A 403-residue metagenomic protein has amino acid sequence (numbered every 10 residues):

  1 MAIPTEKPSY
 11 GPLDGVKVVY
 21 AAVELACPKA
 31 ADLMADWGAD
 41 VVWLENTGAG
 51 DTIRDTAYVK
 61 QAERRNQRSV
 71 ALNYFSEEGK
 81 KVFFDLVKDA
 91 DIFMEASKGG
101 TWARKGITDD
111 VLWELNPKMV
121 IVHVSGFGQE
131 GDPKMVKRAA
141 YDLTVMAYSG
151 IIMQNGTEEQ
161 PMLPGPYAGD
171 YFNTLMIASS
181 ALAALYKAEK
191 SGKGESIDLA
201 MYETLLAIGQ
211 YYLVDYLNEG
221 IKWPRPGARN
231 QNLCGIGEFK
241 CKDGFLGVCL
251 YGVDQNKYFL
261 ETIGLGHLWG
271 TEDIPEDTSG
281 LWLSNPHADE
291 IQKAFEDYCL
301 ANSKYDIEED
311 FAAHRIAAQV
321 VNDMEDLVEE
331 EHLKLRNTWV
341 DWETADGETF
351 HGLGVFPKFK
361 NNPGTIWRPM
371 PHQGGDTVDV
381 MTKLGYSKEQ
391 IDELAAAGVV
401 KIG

Functional and structural regions predicted by a protein language model:
M1-K190, H372, V378-G403: N-terminal helix-loop segment corresponding to the beta1-alpha1 unit of nucleotide/adenylate-binding folds
Q129-E130, E158-A168, E189-L205, I221-Q231 (+1 more regions): Conserved Rossmann-fold dehydrogenase catalytic segment
T144, Y167-L182, A200-G209, Y251 (+1 more regions): Mid-domain beta-loop-alpha active-site segment that forms a flexible, acidic cofactor/metal-binding surface
S149, T174-G194, A207, Y211-L217 (+1 more regions): Oxidoreductase and adenylate-handling cofactor-binding alpha/beta cores
W223-Q231, I236-G237, P286, G347-F350 (+1 more regions): Short Gly/Pro-enriched turn/cap motifs at secondary-structure boundaries
G235-H314, A318: Aromatic-enriched alpha-helical interface/lid elements that frame and gate functional surfaces
C241-F245, A294, K304-Y305, G354-G403: An anion-binding loop in the catalytic cleft
A313-W367: A glycine-rich dinucleotide-binding beta-alpha-beta segment and adjacent secondary-structure elements that constitute
